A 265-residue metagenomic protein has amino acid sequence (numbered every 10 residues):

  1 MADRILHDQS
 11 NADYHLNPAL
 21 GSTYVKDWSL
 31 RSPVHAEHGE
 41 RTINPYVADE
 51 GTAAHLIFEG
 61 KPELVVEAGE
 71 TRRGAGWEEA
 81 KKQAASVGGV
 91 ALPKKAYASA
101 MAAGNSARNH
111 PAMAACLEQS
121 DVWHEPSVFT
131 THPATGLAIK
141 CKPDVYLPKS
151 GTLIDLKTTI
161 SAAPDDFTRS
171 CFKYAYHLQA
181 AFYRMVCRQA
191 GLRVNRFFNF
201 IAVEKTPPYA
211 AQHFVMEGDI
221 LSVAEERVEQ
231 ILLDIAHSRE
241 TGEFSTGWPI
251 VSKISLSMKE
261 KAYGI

Functional and structural regions predicted by a protein language model:
M1-C141, P249-K253: Metal-dependent nuclease catalytic cores that hydrolyze phosphodiester bonds in DNA/RNA, characterized by
P33-E37, I160-A162, K205-A211: Short acidic (Asp/Glu) and glycine-rich catalytic loops that position anionic groups and cofactors
T42-I43, G88-L92, D165-A175, E217-D219: Short histidine-centered catalytic/ligand-binding loop motif
A54-H55, V145, V228: A residue-level signal for conserved active-site and pocket-lining positions in enzyme catalytic cores
M113-S120, L147-L153, R188-R196: Secondary-structure boundary elements
C141-R169: Conserved catalytic cores of phosphodiester-cleaving nucleases, focusing on short active-site segments
F172, H177, F182-I265: Metal-dependent nuclease catalytic regions and adjoining charged, substrate-binding loops involved in nucleic-acid end
